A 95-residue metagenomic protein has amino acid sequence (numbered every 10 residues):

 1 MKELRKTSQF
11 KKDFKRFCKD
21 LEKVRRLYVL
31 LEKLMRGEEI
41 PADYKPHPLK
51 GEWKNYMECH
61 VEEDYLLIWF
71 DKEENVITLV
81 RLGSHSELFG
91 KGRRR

Functional and structural regions predicted by a protein language model:
K2-E3, E58: A residue-level structural signature of the nucleotidyltransferase/glycosyltransferase Rossmann-like core
E3, K12, K19-E22, D64-L66 (+1 more regions): Enriched for short, Lys/Arg-rich terminal
T7: Residue-level signal for threonine
F14-K15, K54: Short, solvent-exposed polar/charged micro-motifs at secondary-structure junctions
R16-K19, R36: Secondary-structure boundary motif
R26: Charged catalytic carboxylate motif
K33-H60: A short, surface-exposed loop/turn module that caps and links secondary-structure elements
